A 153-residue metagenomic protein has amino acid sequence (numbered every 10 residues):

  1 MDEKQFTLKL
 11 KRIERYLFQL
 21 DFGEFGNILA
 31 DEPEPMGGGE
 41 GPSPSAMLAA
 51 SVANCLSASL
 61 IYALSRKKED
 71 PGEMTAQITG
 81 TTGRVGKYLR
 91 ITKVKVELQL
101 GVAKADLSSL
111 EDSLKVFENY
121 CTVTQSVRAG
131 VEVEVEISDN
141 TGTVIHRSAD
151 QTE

Functional and structural regions predicted by a protein language model:
M1-A50, I61-E153: Extended beta-strand/beta-hairpin segments
C55-L56: Alpha-helical metal-binding/catalytic segments enriched in His/Glu/Asp
